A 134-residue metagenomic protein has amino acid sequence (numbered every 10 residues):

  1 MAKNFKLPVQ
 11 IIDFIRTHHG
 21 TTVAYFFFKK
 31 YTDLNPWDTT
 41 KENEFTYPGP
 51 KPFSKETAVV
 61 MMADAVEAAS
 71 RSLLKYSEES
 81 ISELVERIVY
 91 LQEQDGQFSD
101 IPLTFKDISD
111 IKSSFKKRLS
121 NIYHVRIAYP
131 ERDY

Functional and structural regions predicted by a protein language model:
M1-Y134: Terminal helices and disordered tails flanking the catalytic cores of nucleotide-processing hydrolases
